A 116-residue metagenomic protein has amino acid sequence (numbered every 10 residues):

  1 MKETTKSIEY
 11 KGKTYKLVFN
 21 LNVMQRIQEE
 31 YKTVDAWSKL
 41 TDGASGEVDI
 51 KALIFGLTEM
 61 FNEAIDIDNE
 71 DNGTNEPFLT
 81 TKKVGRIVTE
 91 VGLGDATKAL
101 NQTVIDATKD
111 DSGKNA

Functional and structural regions predicted by a protein language model:
M1-E9, E29-S45, N69-A116: Charged interaction scaffolds used for protein-protein
Y15-L17: Short, isolated positions in well-ordered beta-strands
V23, D49, L53-L57, A96: Amphipathic alpha-helical interface surfaces
R26: Short acidic/glycine-rich loop or secondary-structure boundary segments that cap or lie
A52-E63, Q102: Short, hydrophobic/amphipathic alpha-helical patches that form generic packing surfaces within helical domains
